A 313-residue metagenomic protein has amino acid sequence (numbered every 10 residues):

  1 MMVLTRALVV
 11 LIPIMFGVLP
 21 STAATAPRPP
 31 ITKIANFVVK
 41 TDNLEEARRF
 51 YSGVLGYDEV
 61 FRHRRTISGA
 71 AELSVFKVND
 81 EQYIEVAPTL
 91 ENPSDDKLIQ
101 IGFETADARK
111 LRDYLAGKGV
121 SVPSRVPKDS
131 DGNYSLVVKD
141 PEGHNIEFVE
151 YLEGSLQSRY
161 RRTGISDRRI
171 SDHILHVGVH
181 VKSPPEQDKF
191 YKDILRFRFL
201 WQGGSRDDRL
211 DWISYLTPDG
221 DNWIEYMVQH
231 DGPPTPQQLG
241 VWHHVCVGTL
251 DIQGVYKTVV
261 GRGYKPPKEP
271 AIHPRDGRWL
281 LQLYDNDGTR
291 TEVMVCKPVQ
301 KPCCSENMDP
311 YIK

Functional and structural regions predicted by a protein language model:
M1-L4: N-terminal secretory signal peptides that target proteins for export/translocation
R6-V18: Bacterial N-terminal signal peptides
L19-A23: Sec/Tat signal peptide C-region and signal peptidase I cleavage site
T25-P30, D113-H173, V179, W201-R206 (+2 more regions): Vicinal oxygen chelate
P29-I31, V38-Y83, D131, G178-I224: Core segments of cupin and vicinal oxygen chelate
K33-D42, E72-F76, L90-L115, Y134-K139 (+5 more regions): Vicinal oxygen chelate
E81-E85, P93-D95, G143-I146, G220-I224 (+1 more regions): Short, charged/polar, Gly/Pro-enriched secondary-structure boundary elements
P185-H273: Structured core of small recognition/catalytic domains
